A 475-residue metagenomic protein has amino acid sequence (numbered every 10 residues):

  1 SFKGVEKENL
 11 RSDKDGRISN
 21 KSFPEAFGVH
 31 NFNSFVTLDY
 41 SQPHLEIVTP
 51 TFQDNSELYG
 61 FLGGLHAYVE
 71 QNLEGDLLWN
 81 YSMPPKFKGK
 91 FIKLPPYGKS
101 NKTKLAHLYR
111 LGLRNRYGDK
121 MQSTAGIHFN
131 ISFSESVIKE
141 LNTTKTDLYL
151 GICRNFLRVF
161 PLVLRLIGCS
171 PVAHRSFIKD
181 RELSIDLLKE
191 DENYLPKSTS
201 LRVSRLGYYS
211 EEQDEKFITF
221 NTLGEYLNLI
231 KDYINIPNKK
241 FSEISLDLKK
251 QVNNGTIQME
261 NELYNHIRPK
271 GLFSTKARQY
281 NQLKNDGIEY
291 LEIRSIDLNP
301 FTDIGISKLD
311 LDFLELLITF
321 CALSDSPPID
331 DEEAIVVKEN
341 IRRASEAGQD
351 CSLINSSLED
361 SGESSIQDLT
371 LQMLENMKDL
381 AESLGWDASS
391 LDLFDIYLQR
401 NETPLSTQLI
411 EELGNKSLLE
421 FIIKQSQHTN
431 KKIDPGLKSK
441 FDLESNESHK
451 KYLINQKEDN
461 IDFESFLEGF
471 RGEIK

Functional and structural regions predicted by a protein language model:
S1-R114, M121-I127, D147-R154, R158-P161: Terminal catalytic/cofactor-binding subdomain
G4, G60, G64, K104 (+9 more regions): Generic recognition of stable, solvent-exposed alpha-helical segments in well-folded globular domains
E8, M121-S134, Y290-D297: Histidine-centered divalent-metal-coordination microenvironment in nucleic-acid enzymes
P84, A173-F177, A334-A344, D392-N401: A glycine-rich phosphate-binding loop feature that marks nucleotide/adenosyl-phosphate handling sites
F87-K88, G98-D119, S123, I131-L283 (+3 more regions): Loop-rich catalytic cores of soluble enzymes, especially ATP-dependent carboxylate-amine ligases and other
S100-N101, E289, L309, F313 (+5 more regions): N-terminal and secondary-structure boundary signal
K284-N285, L291-A381: Substrate-recognition/cap regions that form aromatic- and gly/pro-loop-enriched pockets for small-molecule ligands
D387-K475: Extended, compositionally biased alpha-helical segments that mediate assembly or anchoring
